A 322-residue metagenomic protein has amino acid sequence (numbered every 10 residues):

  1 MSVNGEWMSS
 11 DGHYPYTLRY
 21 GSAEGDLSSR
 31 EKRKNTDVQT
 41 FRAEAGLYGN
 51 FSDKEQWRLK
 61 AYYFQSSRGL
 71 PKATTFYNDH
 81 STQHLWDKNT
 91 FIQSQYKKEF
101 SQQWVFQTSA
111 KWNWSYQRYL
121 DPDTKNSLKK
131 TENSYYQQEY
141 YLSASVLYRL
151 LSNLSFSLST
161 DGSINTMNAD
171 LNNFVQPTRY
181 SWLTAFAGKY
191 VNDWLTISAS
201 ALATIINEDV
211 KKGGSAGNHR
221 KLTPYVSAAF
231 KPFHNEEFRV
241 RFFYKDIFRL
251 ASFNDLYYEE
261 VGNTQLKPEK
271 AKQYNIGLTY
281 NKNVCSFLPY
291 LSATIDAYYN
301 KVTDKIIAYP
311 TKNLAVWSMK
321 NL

Functional and structural regions predicted by a protein language model:
M1, Q39-A45, K88-S94, A110 (+7 more regions): Hydrophobic, lipid-facing positions within transmembrane beta-strands of outer-membrane proteins
W7-D11, Y63-S67, W112-Y116, G162-N168 (+7 more regions): Transmembrane beta-strands of outer-membrane beta-barrel pores
S10-Y16, Y20-A23, S29-R42, Y48-F106 (+1 more regions): Flexible loop and strand-edge segments within Gram-negative outer membrane beta-barrel domains
H13-G21, F64, G69-N78, R118-S127 (+4 more regions): Outer-membrane beta-barrel translocator domains and adjoining extracellular loop/strand segments of Gram-negative
A23, R33-Q39, H80-K88, L128-Q138 (+4 more regions): Replace "Gram-negative outer membrane beta-barrel proteins" with "bacterial and organellar outer membrane beta-barrel
S52-Q56, E99-V105, R149-S155, W194 (+2 more regions): Short loop/turn motifs that connect adjacent beta-strands in outer-membrane beta-barrel proteins
Q103-Y119, F233, V240-F243, E269-L322: Membrane-embedded beta-barrel scaffold of Gram-negative outer-membrane proteins
S155-N235, Y244: Signature of Gram-negative outer-membrane beta-barrel scaffolds
